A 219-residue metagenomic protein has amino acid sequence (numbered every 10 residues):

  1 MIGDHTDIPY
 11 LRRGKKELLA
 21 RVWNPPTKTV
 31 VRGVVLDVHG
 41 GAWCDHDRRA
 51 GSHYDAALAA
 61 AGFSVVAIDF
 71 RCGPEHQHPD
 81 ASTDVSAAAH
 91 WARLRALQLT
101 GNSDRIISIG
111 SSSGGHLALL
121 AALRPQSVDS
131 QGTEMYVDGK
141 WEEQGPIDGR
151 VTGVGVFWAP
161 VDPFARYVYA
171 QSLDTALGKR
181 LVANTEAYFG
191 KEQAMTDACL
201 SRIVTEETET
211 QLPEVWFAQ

Functional and structural regions predicted by a protein language model:
M1-Q219: Alpha/beta-hydrolase superfamily serine-hydrolase fold, recognizing
